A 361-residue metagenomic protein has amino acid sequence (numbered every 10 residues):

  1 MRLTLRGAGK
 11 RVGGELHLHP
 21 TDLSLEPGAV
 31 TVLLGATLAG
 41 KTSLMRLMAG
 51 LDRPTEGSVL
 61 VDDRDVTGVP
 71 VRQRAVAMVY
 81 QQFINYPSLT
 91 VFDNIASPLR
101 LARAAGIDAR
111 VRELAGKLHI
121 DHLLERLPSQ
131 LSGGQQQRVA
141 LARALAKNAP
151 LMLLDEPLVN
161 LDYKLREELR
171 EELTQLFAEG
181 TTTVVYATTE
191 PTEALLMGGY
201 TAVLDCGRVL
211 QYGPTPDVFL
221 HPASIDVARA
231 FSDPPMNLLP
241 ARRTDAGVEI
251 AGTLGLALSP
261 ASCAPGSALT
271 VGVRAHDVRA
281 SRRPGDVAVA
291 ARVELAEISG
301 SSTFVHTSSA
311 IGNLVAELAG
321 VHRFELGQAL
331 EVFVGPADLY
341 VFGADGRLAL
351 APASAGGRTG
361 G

Functional and structural regions predicted by a protein language model:
L3-G13, V59, E294-A296, V341: Conserved beta1/A-loop at the N-terminus of ABC ATPase nucleotide-binding domains
L5-A8, L16-E26, G57: Conserved beta-strand
L34-A36: The feature captures the beta-strand-to-loop junction immediately N-terminal to the Walker
A49: Helix-to-loop junction immediately C-terminal to a conserved catalytic motif
T55-S58, C206: Conserved coupling/switch loops of ABC nucleotide-binding domains, chiefly the family-specific signature
G57-D65: Conserved ABC transporter NBD signature motif
A75, Q81, N85, T90-D226: ABC ATPase nucleotide-binding domains
M236, G247-G361: Non-catalytic connector elements of ABC transporters
